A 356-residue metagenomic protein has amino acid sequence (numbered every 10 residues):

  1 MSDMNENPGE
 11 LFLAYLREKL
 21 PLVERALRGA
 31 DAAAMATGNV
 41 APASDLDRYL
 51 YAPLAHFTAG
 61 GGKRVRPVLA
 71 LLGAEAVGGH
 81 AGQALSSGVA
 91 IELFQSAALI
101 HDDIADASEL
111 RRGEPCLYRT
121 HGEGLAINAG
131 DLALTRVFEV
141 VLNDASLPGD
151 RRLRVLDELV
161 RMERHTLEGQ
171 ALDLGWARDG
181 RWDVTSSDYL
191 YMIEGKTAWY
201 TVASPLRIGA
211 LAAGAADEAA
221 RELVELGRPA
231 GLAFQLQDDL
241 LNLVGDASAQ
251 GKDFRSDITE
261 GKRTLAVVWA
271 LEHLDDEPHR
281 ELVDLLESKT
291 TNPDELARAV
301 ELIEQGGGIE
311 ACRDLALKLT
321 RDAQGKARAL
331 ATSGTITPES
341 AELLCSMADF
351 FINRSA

Functional and structural regions predicted by a protein language model:
M1-G38: N-terminal amphipathic/basic leader segments beginning at the initiator methionine
G9, L16-E24, D47, G62 (+10 more regions): Generic structural signal for well-ordered, non-membrane alpha-helical segments in soluble metabolic enzymes
E18, L22, E158, S204 (+4 more regions): A non-catalytic, amphipathic alpha-helix used as a structural packing/dimerization or gating element in enzyme scaffolds
D31, V40-H279, D349: Mg2+-dependent prenyl diphosphate-binding active-site environment of isoprenoid biosynthetic enzymes
A33, P148, A327-P338: Surface-exposed helix-capping loop/turn segments at secondary-structure junctions
V267, A323, L344: Hydrophobic, well-ordered secondary-structure elements that form the walls of internal hydrophobic environments
R280-L330: Mobile late-domain/C-terminal helix-loop "cap" segments that border catalytic sites or the cytosolic face
G334-A356: Short, amphipathic C-terminal "tail helix"
